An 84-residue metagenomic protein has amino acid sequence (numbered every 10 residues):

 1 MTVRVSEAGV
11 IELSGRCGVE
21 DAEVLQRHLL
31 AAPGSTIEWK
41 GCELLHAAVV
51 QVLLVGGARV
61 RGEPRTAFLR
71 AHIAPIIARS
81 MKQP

Functional and structural regions predicted by a protein language model:
M1-P84: STAS-like cytosolic regulatory interaction modules
